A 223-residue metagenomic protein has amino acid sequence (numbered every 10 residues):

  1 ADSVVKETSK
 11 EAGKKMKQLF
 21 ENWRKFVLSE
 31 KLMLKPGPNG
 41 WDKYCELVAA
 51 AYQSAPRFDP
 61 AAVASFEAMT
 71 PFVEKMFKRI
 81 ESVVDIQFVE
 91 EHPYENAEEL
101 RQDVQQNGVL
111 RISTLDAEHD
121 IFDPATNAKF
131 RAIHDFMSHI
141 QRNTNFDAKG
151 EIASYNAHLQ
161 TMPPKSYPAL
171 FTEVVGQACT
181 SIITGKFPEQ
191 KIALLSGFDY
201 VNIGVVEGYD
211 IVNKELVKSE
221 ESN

Functional and structural regions predicted by a protein language model:
A1-P36, K218-N223: Intrinsically disordered, compositionally biased, charge-dense segments
V4, K15, L19-N22, F26 (+7 more regions): Charge-rich, solvent-exposed alpha-helical interaction surfaces
V5, M16, G40-K43, R111 (+6 more regions): Polar low-complexity intrinsically disordered regions enriched in Ser/Thr and small residues
E7-E11, K35-P38, L195, N202 (+1 more regions): Intrinsically disordered, low-complexity segments enriched in small/polar residues
E7-T8, W23, E30, V89 (+5 more regions): Compositionally biased, intrinsically disordered low-complexity segments
K31-F122: Glycine-rich short-loop/terminal segments
F88-V201: Core of folded catalytic or high-affinity ligand/protein-binding domains in predominantly eukaryotic proteins
Q190-N223: Acidic, carboxylate-rich catalytic segments that either coordinate divalent cations
